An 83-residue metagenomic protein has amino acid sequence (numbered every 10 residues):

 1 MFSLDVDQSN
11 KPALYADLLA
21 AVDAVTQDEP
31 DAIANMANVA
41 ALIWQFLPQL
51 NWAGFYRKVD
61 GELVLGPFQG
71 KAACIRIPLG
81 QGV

Functional and structural regions predicted by a protein language model:
M1-G66, K71: Intrinsically disordered, low-complexity terminal regulatory regions
F68-V83: Acidic/proline- and glycine-rich, intrinsically disordered low-complexity segments that serve as regulatory linkers
